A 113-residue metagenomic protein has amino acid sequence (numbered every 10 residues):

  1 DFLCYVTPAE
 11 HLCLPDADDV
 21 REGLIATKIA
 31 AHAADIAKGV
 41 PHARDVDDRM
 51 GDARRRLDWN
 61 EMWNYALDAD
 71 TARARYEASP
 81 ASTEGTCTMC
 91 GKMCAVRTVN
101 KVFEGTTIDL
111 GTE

Functional and structural regions predicted by a protein language model:
D1-C4: Structural motif
V6-H11: Short, ordered loop/turn segments at secondary-structure junctions
C13-E113: Catalytic or ion-coupling anion/metal-binding cores of large enzyme and transporter domains
